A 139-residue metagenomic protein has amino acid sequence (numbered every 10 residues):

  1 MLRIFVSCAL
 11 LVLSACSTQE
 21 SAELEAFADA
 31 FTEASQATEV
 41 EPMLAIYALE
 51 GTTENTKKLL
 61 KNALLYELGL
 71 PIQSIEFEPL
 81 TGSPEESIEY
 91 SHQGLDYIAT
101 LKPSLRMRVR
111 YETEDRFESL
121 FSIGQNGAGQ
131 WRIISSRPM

Functional and structural regions predicted by a protein language model:
M1-S14: Sec-dependent bacterial lipoprotein signal peptides
L11, I72, N126-A128: Short, well-ordered coil/turn elements that cap or connect secondary structure elements
L13-A15, E23, E41, R116-L120: A general secondary-structure boundary signal
A15-A37, A45, L49-T53: Short, low-complexity N-terminal intrinsically disordered segments enriched in polar/charged residues
A26, P42-S104: Short solvent-exposed beta->alpha transition segments
V40-E41, Q130: Internal amphipathic alpha-helical segments of the cytochrome P450 catalytic fold
P79-M139: Exposed beta-sheet edge and beta->alpha loop/turn motif
